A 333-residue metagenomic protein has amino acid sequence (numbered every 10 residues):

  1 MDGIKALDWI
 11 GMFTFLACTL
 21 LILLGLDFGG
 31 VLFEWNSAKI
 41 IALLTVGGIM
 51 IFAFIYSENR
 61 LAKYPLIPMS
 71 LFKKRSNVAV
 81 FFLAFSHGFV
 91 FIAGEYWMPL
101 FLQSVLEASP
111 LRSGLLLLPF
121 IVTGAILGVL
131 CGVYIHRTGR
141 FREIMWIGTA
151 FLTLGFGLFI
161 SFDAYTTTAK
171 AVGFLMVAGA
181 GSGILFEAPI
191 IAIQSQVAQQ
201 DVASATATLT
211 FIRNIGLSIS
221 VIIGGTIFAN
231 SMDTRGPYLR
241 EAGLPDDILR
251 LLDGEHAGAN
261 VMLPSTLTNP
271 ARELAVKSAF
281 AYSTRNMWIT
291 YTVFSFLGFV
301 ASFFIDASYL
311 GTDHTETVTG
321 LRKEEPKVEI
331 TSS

Functional and structural regions predicted by a protein language model:
M1, G11, L16-N36, F54-L61: Phenylalanine-glycine-rich, low-complexity intrinsically disordered regions, typified by the FG/GLFG repeat domains
M1-K5, Y56-Y64, A164, N230 (+2 more regions): Helix-loop junctions on the cytosolic side of multi-pass membrane transporters, especially the intracellular loop
I10, W35-S204, I305: Transmembrane core module of solute transporters
L20, V129-V133, S218, I222: Residue-level hotspots within transmembrane alpha-helices of multi-pass secondary transporters
L26, L102-Q103, Y134-H136, I223 (+1 more regions): Interfacial helix-cap and linker-helix signal at transmembrane-aqueous boundaries of multi-pass secondary transporters
F28-I40, R140-R142, N230-V293: A membrane-interface helix-boundary motif in multi-pass transporters
A171-R250, W288-T290, F303: Small-residue-rich alpha-helical segments with characteristic i,i+4
A259-S333: Transmembrane-helix exit segments and adjacent C-terminal regions of multi-pass membrane proteins
